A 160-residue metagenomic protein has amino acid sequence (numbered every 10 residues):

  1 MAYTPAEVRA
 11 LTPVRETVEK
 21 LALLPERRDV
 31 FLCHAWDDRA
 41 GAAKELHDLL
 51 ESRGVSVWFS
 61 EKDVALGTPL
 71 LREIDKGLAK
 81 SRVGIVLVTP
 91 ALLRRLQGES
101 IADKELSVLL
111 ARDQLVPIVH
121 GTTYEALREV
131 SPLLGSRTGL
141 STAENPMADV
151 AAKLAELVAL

Functional and structural regions predicted by a protein language model:
M1-L87, S107-Q114, V119-Y124, N145-L160: Conserved N-terminal substructure of TIR/SEFIR domains
D48-L50, I101-E105, L134-S136: Glycine-rich, phosphate-binding/catalytic loops in enzymes
P69-E73, G98, E129-S131: Short secondary-structure transition/capping segments
D75-L78, L133-R137: Short, hinge-like loop/turn segments at secondary-structure boundaries
P90-R112, R128: Conserved TIR/SEFIR loop-to-helix hotspot centered on a Trp-containing motif with a nearby acidic residue
T122-G135: Glycine-rich, charge-decorated loop segments at or immediately adjacent to ligand/cofactor-binding or catalytic sites
G139-N145: Short acidic-hydrophobic, aromatic-tinged amphipathic segments that line or gate anion-handling sites
